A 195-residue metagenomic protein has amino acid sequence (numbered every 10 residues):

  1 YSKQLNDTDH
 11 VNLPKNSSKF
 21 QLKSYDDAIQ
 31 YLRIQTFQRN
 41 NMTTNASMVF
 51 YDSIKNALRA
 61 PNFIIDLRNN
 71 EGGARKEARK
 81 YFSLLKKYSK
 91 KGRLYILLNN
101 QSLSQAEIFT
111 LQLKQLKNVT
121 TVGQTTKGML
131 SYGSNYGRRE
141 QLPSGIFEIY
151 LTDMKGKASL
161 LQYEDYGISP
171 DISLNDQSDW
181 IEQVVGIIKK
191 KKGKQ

Functional and structural regions predicted by a protein language model:
Y1-Q141: Cleft-lining beta-strand/loop regions that shape enzyme active-site pockets
R33-I34, L98, G123, S144 (+3 more regions): Pocket-edge structural micro-motifs
R39, G72, L103, F147 (+3 more regions): Generic "edge-of-domain/loop-turn" microfeature
M42-T44, L160-Y163: A short, polar/proline- and glycine-enriched secondary-structure boundary/capping micro-motif
Y88-S89, S144-I146, L174, G186-I188: Short, intrinsically disordered/low-complexity patches at protein termini and at juxtamembrane boundaries
S134-A158: C-terminal "exit" segments of structured domains
L161-Q195: Low-complexity, Gly/Ser/Thr/Pro-rich intrinsically disordered linker/tail segments
